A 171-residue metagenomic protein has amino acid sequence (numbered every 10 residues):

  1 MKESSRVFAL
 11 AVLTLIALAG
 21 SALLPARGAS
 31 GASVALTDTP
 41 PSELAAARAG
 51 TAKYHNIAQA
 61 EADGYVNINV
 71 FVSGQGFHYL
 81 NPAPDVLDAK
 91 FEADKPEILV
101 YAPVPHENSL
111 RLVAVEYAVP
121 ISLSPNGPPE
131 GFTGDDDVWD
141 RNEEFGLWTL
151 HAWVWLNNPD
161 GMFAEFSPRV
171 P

Functional and structural regions predicted by a protein language model:
M1-S5: N-terminal secretory signal peptides that target proteins for export/translocation
R6-S21: Sec-dependent N-terminal signal peptides
A19-A32: Bacterial Sec-dependent signal peptides at the C-terminal "C-region" and cleavage site
A29-P171: Primary mode marks residue(s) on the alpha4-beta5-alpha5 output face of response regulator receiver
